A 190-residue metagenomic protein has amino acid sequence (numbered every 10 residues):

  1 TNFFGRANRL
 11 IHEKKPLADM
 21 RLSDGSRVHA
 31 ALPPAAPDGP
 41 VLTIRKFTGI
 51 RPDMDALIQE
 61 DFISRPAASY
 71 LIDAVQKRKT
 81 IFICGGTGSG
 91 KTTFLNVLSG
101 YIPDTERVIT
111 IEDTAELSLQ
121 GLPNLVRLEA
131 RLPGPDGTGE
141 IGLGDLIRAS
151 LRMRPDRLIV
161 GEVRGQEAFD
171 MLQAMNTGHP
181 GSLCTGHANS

Functional and structural regions predicted by a protein language model:
T1-K77: P-loop NTP-binding catalytic core
T48-Q59, N96, G100-R148, L172: P-loop NTPase switch/communication element
A67-A68, G142-L143, E167-A168: Amphipathic coiled-coil/heptad-repeat helices and related helical stalk/stem segments that mediate oligomerization
T80: Walker A (P-loop) ATP-phosphate-binding motif of ABC ATPase nucleotide-binding domains
I83: Hydrophobic anchor at the beta1->P-loop junction of P-loop NTPases
G88: Walker A (P-loop) phosphate-binding loop of P-loop NTPases
K91: Conserved lysine of the Walker
E112, S118-V126, S150-S190: Conserved P-loop NTPase nucleotide-binding/switch module
